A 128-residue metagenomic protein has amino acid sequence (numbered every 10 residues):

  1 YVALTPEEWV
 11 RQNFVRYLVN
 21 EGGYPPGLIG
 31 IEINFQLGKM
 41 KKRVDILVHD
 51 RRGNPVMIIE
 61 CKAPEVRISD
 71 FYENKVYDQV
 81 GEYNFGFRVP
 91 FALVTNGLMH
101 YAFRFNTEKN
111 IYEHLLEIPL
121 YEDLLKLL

Functional and structural regions predicted by a protein language model:
Y1-F91, L98-L128: A short, conserved, highly charged catalytic patch centered on acidic carboxylates
